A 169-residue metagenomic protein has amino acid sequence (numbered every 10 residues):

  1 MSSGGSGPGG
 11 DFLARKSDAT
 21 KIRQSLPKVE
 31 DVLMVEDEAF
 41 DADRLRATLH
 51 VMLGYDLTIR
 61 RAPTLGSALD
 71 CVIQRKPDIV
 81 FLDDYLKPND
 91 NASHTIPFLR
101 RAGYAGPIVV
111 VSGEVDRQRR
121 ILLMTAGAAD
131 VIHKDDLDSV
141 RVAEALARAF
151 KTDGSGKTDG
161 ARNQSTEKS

Functional and structural regions predicted by a protein language model:
M1-A47, M52, G66, S139-S169: Non-catalytic signal-transmission and effector/linker regions of two-component phosphorelay proteins
A19, D90-H94, V115-I132, D136 (+2 more regions): Alpha4 helix (beta4-alpha4-beta5 surface) of REC/receiver domains from two-component response regulators
R46, R61-I79, K87: Acidic, metal-coordinating helix/loop segments flanking the phosphotransfer/catalytic sites of two-component signaling
T48-M52, C71, L122: Alpha-helical interaction/dimerization surfaces of two-component signaling modules
I73-R75, F98-A105, A126: Conserved phosphotransfer cores of two-component systems
V80, I108, V131-I132: Two-component signal transduction core modules
V80-L99: Conserved phosphotransfer microenvironments
S112: Conserved phosphate-coupling serine/threonine residues in phosphotransfer and NTP-handling enzymes
